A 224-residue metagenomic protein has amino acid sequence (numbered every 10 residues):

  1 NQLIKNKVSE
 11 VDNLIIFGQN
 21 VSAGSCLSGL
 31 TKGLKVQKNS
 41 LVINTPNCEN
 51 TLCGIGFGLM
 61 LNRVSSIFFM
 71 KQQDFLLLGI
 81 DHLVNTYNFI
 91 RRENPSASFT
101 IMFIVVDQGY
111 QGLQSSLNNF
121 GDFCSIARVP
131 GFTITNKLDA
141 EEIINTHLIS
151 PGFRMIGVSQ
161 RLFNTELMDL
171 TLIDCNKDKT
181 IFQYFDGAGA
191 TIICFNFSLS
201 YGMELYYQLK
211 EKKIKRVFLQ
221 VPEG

Functional and structural regions predicted by a protein language model:
N1-N164, L172-C175, P222-G224: Thiamine diphosphate
S22, S115, Y184, C194-Y201: Short, contiguous, pocket-lining structural segments that sit at or immediately flank catalytic/ligand-binding sites
Y87, Y110, Y184, Y201 (+1 more regions): Sequence-level detector for tyrosine residue identity
D169-T191, M203, K213: Condensing-enzyme catalytic core mediating Claisen C-C bond formation in acyl metabolism
A190-F218: Glycine-rich phosphate/diphosphate-binding loop of Rossmann-like nucleotide-binding domains
